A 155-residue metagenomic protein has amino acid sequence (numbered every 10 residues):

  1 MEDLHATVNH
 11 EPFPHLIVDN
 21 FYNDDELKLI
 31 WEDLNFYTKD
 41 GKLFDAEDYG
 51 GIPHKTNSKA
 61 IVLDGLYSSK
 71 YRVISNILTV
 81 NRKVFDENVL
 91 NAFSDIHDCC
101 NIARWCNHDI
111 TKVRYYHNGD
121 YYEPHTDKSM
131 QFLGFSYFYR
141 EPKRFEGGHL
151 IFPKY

Functional and structural regions predicted by a protein language model:
M1-E2, W105: Short, flexible segments with low predicted structural confidence
E2-I96: Non-heme Fe(II)/2-oxoglutarate
N76, V80-D86, L90-Y155: Catalytic core of non-heme Fe(II) oxygenases with the double-stranded beta-helix
